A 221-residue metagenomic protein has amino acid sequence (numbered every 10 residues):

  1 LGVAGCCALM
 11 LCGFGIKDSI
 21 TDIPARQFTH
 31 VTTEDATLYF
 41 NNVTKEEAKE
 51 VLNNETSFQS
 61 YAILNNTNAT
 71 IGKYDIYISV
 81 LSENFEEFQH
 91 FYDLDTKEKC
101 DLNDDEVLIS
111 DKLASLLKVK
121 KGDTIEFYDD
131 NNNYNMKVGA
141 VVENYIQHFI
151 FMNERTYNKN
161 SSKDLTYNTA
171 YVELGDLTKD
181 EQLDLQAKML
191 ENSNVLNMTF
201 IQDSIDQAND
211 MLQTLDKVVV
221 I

Functional and structural regions predicted by a protein language model:
L1-C7: N-terminal Sec/SRP start-transfer signal
C7-T33: Alpha-helical transmembrane segments
I20, I78, I109, G122 (+5 more regions): Hydrophobic, well-ordered secondary-structure elements that form the walls of internal hydrophobic environments
I20-P24, Q186-I221: Peri-transmembrane interface segments
R26-H30, E34, K45-E46, E50 (+3 more regions): Short beta-strand boundary microenvironments
V31-T32, D101, V141-L183, Q202: Small-residue transmembrane helix packing/gating motifs
T44-E50, L177-A187: Short, conserved charged micro-motifs
I125-Y134, A140-E143, E154-R155, E173-D176 (+2 more regions): C-terminal structured "cap/appendage" subdomains that terminate the fold
